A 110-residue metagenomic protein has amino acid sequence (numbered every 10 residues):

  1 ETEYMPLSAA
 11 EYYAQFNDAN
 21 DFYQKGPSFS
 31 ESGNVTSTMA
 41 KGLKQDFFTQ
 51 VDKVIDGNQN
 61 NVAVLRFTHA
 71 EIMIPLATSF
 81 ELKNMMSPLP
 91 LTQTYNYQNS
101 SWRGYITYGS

Functional and structural regions predicted by a protein language model:
E1-S110: Non-catalytic terminal regions with compositionally biased, polar/charged low complexity
